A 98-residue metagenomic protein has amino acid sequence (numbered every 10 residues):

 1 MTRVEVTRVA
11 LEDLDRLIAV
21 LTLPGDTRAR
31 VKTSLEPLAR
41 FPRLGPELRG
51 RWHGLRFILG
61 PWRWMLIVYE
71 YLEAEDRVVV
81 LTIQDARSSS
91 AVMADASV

Functional and structural regions predicted by a protein language model:
M1-K32: Arg/Lys-rich, positively charged N-terminal/basic patches that mediate binding to nucleic acids
E5, V9, R56-F57, V79: Amphipathic alpha-helical recognition patches that constitute DNA-binding helices
L17, F41, M93-A96: Residue-level signal for well-ordered alpha-helical positions
D26, R40-L44, R63, S88: Generic structural signal for secondary-structure transition and capping sites
T33-G60: A short, surface-exposed loop/turn module that caps and links secondary-structure elements
G60-V98: Enriched for short, Lys/Arg-rich terminal
